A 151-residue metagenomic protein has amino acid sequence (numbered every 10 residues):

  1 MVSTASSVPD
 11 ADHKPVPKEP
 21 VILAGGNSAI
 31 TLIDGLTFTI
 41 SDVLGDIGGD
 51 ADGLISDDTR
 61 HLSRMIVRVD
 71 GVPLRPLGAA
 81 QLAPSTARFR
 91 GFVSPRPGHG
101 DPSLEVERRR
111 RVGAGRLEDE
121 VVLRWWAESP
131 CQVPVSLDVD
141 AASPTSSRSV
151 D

Functional and structural regions predicted by a protein language model:
M1-D151: Terminal accessory carbohydrate-recognition/targeting modules of carbohydrate-active enzymes
